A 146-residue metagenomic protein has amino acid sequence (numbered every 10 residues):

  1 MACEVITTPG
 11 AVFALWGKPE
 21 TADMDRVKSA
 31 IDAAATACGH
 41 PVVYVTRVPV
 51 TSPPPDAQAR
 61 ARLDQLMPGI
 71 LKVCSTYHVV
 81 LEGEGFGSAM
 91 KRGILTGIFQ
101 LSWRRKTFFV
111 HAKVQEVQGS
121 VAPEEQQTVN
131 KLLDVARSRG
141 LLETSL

Functional and structural regions predicted by a protein language model:
A2-L146: Amphipathic, Lys/Arg-enriched alpha-helical "gate/interface" segment within cytosolic domains that mediates
